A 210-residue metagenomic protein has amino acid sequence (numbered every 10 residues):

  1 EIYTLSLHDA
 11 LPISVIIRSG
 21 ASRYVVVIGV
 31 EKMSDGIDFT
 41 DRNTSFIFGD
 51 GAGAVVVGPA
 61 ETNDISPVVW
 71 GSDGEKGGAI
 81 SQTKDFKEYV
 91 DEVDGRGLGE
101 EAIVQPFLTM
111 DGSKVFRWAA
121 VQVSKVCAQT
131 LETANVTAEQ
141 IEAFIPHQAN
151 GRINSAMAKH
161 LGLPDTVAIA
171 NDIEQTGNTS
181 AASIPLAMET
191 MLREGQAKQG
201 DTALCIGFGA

Functional and structural regions predicted by a protein language model:
E1-L5, D9: Single conserved hydrophobic/aromatic residue that forms the stacking wall/gate of nucleotide- or nucleobase-binding
I16, G20-A52: Flexible, glycine-rich active-site loops centered on histidine and acidic residues that chelate a metal or position
V26-M33, V93-E100, N154-D165: Acidic-glycine-rich active-site phosphate/pyrophosphate-binding loop
D41-V121, K125-A128, F208: Condensing-enzyme catalytic core mediating Claisen C-C bond formation in acyl metabolism
K125-E142, M191-Q196: Phosphate/pyrophosphate-binding loops at sites that engage ATP/ADP/AMP, CoA/4′-phosphopantetheine, polyphosphate
I141-M157, T176-N178: Glycine-rich phosphate-binding loops at beta-strand->alpha-helix junctions
P164-T179: Conserved phosphate-binding/catalytic loops in two-lobed NTP-binding clefts
L186-I206: Catalytic phosphate/nucleotide-handling subdomain of diverse soluble enzymes
